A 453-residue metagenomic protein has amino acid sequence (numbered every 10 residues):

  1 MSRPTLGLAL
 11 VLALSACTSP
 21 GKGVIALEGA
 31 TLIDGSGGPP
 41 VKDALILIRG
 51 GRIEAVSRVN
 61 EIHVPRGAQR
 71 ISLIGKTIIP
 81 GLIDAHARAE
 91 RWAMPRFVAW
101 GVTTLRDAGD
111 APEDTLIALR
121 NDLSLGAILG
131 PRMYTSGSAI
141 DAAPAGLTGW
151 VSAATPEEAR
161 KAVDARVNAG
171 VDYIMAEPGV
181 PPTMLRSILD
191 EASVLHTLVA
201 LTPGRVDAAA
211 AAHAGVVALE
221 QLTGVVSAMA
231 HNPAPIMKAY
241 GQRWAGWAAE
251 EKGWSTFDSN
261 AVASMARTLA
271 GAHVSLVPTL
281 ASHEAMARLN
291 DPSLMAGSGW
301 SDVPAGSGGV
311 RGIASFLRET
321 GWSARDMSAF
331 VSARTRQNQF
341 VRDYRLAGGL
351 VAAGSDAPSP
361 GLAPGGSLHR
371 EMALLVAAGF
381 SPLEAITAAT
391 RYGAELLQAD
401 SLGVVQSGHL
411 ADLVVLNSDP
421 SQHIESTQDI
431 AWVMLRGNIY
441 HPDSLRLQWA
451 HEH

Functional and structural regions predicted by a protein language model:
M1-G7: Bacterial N-terminal signal peptides that target proteins for export
S15-A16: C-terminal motif of bacterial Sec signal peptides marking the signal peptidase cleavage site
G23-I25, L32, S36-I79: Histidine-rich, glycine-flanked metal-binding segment
A30, I46, G51, G75 (+14 more regions): Divalent metal-coordination and catalytic microenvironments
L32-L45, R58-V59, A363, S381-I386 (+1 more regions): Acidic, glycine-enriched loop/beta-strand segments at the rims of small-molecule binding/catalytic pockets
L73-A127, P144-L147, V151-E157, T183 (+4 more regions): Metal-associated gating/positioning segment near the N- to mid-region
M94-T115, G130-A139, N168-V180, L198-A200 (+3 more regions): Divalent metal-dependent hydrolysis catalytic cores, especially in the metallo-beta-lactamase
A165-V180, V225, M229-A378, E452-H453: Active-site neighborhoods of metal-dependent hydrolases
